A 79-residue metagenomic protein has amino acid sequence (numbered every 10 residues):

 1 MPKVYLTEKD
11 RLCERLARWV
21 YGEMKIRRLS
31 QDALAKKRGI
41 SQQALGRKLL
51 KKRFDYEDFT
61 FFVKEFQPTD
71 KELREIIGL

Functional and structural regions predicted by a protein language model:
M1-L29: A short, Lys/Arg-rich alpha-helix, primarily the initiator
E23, K37, K48, I76: Residues in the recognition helix of alpha-helical DNA-binding motifs
S30-A35: Short alpha-helical "recognition helix" segments of helix-turn-helix
G39-F54: Recognition helix of helix-turn-helix/homeodomain-like DNA-binding domains that insert into the DNA major groove
E57-R74: DNA major-groove recognition helix of helix-turn-helix/homeodomain DNA-binding modules
